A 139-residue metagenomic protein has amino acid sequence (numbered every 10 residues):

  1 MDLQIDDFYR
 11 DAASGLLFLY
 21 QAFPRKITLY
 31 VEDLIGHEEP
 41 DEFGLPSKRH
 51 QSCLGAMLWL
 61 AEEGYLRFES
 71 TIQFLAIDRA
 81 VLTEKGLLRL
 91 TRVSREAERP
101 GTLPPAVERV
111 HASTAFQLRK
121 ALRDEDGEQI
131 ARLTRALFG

Functional and structural regions predicted by a protein language model:
L3, L45-K48, S70-I77: Short acidic, glycine/proline-enriched loop segments that cap or flank alpha-helices
Q4, F8, L75, R119-L122: Generic alpha-helical structural element
Q4-L45, Q51, R95: Short amphipathic alpha-helical interface segments
Y9-A13, Q51-L54, E63, A80 (+1 more regions): Non-catalytic, well-ordered alpha-helical scaffold segments
L58-F74: A short, conserved structural fragment
L75-A112: Short, amphipathic alpha-helical interaction segments positioned at domain boundaries
A97-F138: Leucine-rich, amphipathic alpha-helical/linker segments
